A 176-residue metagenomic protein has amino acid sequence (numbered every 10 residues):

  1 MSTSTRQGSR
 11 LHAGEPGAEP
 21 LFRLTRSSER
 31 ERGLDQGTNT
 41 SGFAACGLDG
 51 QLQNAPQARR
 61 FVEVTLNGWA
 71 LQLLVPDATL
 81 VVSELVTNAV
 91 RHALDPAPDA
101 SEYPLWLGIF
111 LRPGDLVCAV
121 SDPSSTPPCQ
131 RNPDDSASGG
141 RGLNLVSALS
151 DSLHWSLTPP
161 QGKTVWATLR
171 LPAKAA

Functional and structural regions predicted by a protein language model:
M1-A44, V90-A176: Conserved beta-strand-loop-beta-strand hairpin that lines the nucleotide-binding pocket of ATP/GTP-utilizing enzymes
G33-P76: Helix-loop-beta hinge of the Bergerat
P56-R59, E63, T79, S83 (+3 more regions): Conserved terminal C-lobe alpha helix of the protein kinase catalytic domain
L73-A97: Conserved ATP-binding N-box helix of the HATPase_c
